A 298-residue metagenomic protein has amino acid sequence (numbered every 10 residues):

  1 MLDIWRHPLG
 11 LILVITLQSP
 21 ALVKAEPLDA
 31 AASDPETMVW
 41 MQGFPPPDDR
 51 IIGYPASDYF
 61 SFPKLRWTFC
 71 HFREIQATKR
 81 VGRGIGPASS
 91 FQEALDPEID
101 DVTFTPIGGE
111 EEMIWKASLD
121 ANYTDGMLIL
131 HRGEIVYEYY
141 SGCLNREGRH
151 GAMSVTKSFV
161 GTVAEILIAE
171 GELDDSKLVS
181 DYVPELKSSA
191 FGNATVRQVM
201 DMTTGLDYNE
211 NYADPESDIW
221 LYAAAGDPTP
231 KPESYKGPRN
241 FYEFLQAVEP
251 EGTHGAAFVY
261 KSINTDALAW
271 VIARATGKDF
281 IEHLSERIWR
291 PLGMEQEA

Functional and structural regions predicted by a protein language model:
M1-L9: Bacterial N-terminal signal peptides that target proteins for export
G10-S19: Bacterial N-terminal signal peptides
L22-L144, D201, G205: N-terminal leader/targeting segments and the immediately adjacent pre-domain N-terminus
Y123, G151, L186-F241, L245: Extended ligand-binding groove/face enriched in aromatic
G133, G151-S176, V199, L268-I272: Active-site SXXK
E134-Y139, S180-D181, P215-T253, D279-E297: Short, charged, amphipathic alpha-helices and their helix-cap/turn boundaries
A169-N211, A247, I263, A275-A298: Active-site helix/loop module of the DD-peptidase/beta-lactamase fold, centered on the serine-lysine SxxK catalytic
G252-Y260: Solvent-exposed loop and edge beta-strand segments that line ligand/cofactor-binding and catalytic clefts
